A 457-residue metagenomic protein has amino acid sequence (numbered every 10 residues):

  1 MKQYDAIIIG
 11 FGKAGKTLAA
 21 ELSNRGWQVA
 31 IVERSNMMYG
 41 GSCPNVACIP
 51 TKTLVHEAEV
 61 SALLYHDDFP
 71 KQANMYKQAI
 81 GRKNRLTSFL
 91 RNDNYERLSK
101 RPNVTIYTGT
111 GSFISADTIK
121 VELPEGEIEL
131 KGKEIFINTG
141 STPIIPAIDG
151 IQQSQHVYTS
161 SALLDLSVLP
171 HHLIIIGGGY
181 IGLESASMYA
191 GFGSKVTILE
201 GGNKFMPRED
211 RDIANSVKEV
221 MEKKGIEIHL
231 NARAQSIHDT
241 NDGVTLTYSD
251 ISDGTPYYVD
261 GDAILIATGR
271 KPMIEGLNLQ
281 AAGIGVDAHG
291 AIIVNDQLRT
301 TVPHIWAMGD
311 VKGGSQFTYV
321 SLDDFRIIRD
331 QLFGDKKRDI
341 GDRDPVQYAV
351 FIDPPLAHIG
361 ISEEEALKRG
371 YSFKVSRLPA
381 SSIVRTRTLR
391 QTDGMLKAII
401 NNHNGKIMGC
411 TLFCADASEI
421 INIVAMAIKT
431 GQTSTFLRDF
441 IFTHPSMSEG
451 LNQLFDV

Functional and structural regions predicted by a protein language model:
M1-G12, L169-G179: Beta1/beta-strand and adjacent pyrophosphate-binding region of the FAD-binding site in flavoprotein oxidoreductases
K2-Y4, E21-W27, E33-L169, T197 (+7 more regions): Glycine-rich flavin
I7-I9, G111, L130-G140, I175-I176 (+4 more regions): Short hydrophobic core segments
I9-M37, S42, I49, T53-V60 (+2 more regions): Flexible, glycine-rich terminal cap/loop adjacent to redox cofactors in electron-transfer oxidoreductases
G15, G179-G182, S321: Catalytic nucleophile loop
C48, I137-L199, E227-I228, Q280-Q297 (+1 more regions): Glycine-rich dinucleotide-binding loop and its adjacent helix/turn
Q153-L169, Y258-V259, A263-D335: FAD-site-proximal beta/loop scaffold in flavoenzymes
E209-S216, M308-E365, D439, H444-V457: A conserved FAD-binding loop/helix module that cradles the flavin
